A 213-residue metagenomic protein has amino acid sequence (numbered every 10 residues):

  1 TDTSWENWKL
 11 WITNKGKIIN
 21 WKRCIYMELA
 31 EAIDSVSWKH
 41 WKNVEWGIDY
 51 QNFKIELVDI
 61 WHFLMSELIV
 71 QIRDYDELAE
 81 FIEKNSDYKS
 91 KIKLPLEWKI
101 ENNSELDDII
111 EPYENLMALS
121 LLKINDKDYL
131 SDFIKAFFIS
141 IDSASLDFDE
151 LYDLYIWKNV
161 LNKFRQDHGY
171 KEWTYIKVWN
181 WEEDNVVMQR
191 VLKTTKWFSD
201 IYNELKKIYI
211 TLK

Functional and structural regions predicted by a protein language model:
T1-K213: Flexible "arm" and connector segments at domain edges
